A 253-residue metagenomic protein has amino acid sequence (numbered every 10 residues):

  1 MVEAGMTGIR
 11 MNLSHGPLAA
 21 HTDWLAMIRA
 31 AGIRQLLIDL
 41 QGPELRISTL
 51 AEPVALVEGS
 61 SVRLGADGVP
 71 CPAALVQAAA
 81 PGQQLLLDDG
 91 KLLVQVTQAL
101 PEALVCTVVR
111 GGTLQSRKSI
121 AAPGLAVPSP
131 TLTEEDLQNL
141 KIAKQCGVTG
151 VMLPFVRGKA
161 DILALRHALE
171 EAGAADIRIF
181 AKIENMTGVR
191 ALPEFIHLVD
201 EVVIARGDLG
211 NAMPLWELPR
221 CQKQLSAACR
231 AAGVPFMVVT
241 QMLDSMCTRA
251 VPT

Functional and structural regions predicted by a protein language model:
M1-T253: Non-catalytic helical/linker scaffolds that mediate oligomerization, partner binding, and domain coupling around large
